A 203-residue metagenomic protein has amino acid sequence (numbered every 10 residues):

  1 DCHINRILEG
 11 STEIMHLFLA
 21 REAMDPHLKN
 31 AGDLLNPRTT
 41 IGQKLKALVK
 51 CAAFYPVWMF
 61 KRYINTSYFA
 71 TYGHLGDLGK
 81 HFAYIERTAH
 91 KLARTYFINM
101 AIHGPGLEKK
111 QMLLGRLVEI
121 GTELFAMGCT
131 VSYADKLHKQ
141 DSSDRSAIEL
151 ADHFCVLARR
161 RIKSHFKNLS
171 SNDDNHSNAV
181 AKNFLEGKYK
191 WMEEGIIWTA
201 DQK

Functional and structural regions predicted by a protein language model:
D1-K203: Flavin-dependent oxidoreductase catalytic core characteristic of acyl-CoA dehydrogenase/oxidase-like enzymes
